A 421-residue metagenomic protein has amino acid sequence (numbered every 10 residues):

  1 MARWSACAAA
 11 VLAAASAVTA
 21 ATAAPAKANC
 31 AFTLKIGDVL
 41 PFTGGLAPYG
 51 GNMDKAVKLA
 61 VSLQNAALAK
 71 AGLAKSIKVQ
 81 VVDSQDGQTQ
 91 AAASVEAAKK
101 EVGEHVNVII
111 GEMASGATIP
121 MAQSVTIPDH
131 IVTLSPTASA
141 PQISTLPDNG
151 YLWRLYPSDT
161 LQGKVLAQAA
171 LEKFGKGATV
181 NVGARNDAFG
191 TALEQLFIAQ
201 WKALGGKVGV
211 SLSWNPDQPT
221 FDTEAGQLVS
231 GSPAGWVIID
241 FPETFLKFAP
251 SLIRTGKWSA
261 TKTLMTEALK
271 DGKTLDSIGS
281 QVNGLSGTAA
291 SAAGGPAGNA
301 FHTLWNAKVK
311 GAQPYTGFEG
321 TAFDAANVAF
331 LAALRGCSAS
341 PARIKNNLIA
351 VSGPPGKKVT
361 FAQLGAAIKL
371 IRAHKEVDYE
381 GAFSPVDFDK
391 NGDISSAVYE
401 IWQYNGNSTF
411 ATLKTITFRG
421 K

Functional and structural regions predicted by a protein language model:
A2-A8, T22-K421: Extracytosolic ligand-binding ectodomains
A8-A17: Bacterial N-terminal signal peptides
